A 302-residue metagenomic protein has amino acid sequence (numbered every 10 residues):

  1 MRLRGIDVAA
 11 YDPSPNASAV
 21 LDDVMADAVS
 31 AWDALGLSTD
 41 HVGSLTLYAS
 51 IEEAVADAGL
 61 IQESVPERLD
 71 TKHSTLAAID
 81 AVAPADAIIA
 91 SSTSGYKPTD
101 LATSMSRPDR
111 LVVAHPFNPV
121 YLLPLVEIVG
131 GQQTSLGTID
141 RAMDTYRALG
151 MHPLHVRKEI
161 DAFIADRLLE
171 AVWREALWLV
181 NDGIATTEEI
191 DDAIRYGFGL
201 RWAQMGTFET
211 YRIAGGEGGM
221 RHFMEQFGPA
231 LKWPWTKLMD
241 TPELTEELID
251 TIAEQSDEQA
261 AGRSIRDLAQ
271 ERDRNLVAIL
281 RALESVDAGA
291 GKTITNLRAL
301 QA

Functional and structural regions predicted by a protein language model:
M1-A34: NAD(P)+-binding Rossmann beta1-loop-alpha1 motif at the extreme N-terminus of oxidoreductases
R4, M151, T187-A302: NAD(P)-dependent Rossmann-like dehydrogenase/reductase catalytic/cofactor-binding core
S14, S135, A185-E189: Helix N-cap / loop-to-helix initiation motif
L37, H41-D57: Short acidic low-complexity segments
I51-L111: Rossmann-fold NAD(P) dinucleotide-binding segment
S91-K158, A162, D166: Rossmann-fold dinucleotide-binding core
R147-A171, A185-D191, M205-Y211: Conserved Rossmann-fold dehydrogenase catalytic segment
